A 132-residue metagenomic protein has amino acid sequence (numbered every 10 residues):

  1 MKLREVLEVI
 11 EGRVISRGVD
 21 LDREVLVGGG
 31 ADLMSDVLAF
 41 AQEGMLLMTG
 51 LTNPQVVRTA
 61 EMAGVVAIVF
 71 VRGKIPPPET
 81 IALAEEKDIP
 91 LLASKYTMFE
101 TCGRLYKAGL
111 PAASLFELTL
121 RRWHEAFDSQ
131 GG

Functional and structural regions predicted by a protein language model:
K2-R4, T97: Short, structural beta-strand-to-alpha-helix junction motif
R4, D88-I89, E125: Catalytic, metal-anchored helix/loop core of enzyme active sites in primary metabolism
G12-R17: Short secondary-structure junctions
D22-V27, A31-L46, G50-R121: Feature captures the catalytic cores and cofactor-binding loops of soluble hydro-lyases/lyases that act on carboxylate
